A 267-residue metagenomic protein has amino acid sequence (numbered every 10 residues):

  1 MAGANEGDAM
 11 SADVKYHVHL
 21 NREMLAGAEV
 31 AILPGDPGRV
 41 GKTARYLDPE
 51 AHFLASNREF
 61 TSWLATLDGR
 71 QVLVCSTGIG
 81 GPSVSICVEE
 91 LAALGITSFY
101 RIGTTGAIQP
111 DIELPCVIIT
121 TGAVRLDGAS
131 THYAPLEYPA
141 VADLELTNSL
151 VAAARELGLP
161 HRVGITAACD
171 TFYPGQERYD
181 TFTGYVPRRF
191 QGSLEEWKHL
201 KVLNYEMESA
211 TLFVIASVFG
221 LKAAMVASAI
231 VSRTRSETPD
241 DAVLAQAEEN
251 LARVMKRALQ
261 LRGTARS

Functional and structural regions predicted by a protein language model:
A2-S149, A153-E156: Metabolite-binding pocket within alpha/beta catalytic cores that recognizes anionic/polar moieties
P37, G106, A167-Y173, T211 (+2 more regions): Glycine-rich beta-alpha junction loops
P49-S56, G158-I165, T264-S267: Flexible, glycine/charged-enriched surface loops at secondary-structure junctions
I108-P110, L126-G128, D170-E177, T234: Short acidic/glycine-rich loop or secondary-structure boundary segments that cap or lie
V141-K201: Active-site rim beta-loop-alpha module in soluble metabolic enzymes
S149-L157, I215, V254-R262: Generic non-transmembrane alpha-helical segments
Q191-A224, I230, R235: A C-terminal functional module that forms or caps the active site or interfaces directly with catalytic machinery
R233-S267: His/Asp/Glu-rich mid-to-C-terminal helical/loop segments that flank catalytic regions of hydrolases
